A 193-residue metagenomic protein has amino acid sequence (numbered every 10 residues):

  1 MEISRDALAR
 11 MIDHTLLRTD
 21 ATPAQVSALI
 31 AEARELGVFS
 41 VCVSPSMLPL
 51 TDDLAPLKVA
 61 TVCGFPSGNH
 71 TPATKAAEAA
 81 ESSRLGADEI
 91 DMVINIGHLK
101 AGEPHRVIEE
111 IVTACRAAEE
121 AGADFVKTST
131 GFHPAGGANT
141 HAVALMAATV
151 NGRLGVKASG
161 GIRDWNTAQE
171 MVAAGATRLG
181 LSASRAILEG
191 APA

Functional and structural regions predicted by a protein language model:
E2-L36, S40-V41, S46-V156, D164-A186 (+1 more regions): Alpha/beta enzyme core
S159: Short hydrophobic "strand-cap" motifs at the C-terminus of beta-strands
